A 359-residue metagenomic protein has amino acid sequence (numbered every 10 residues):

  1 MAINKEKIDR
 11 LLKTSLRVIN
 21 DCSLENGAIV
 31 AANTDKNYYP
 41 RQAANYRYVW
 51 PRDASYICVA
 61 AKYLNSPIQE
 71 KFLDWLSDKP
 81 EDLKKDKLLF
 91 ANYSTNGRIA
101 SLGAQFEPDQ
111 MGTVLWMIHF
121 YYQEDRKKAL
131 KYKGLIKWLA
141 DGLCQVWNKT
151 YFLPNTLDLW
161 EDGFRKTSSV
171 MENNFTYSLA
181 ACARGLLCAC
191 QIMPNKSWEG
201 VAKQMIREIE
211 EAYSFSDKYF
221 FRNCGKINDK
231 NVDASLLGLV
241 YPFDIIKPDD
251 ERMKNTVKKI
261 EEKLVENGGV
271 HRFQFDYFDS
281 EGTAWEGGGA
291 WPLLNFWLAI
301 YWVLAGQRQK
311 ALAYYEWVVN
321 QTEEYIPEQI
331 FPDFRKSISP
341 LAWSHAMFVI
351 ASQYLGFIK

Functional and structural regions predicted by a protein language model:
M1-I3, S55-P67, T113-K128, A181-N195 (+3 more regions): Well-ordered alpha-helical scaffold segments within catalytic/enzyme domains
A2-Y48, K79-Q105, W138-V170, K203-W291 (+1 more regions): Extended glycan-interaction surfaces of carbohydrate-active proteins
V49-W50, V59: Beta-strand-rich domains and repeat architectures in extracellular enzymes and scaffolds, especially beta-propellers
P51-A54, P108-M111, F175-A183, D233-L236 (+2 more regions): Short alpha-helical patches at coil-to-helix transitions and adjacent helical residues in well-structured domains
C58-L64, I68-S77, L102-L143: Substrate-binding cleft of carbohydrate-active enzyme catalytic domains
I68-K71, L135, S197, V201 (+2 more regions): Alpha-helical positions within canonical tetratricopeptide repeat
V170-F220: Loop-centered beta-sheet repeat module
